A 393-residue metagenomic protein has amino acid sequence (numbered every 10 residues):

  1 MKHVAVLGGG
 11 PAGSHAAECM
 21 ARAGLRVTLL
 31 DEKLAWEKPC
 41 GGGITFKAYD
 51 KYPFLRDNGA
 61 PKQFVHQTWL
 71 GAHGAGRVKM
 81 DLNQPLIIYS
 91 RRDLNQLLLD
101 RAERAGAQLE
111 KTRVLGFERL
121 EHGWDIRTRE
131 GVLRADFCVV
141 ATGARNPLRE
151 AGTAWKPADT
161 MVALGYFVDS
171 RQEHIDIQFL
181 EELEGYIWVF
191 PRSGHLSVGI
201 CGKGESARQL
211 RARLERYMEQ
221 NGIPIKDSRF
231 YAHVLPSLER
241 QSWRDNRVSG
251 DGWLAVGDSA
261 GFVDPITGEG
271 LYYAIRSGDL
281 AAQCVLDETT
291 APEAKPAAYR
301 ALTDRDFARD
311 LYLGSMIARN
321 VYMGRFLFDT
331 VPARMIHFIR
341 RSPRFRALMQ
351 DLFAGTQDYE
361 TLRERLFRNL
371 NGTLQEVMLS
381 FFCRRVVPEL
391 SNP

Functional and structural regions predicted by a protein language model:
M1-A12: Beta1/beta-strand and adjacent pyrophosphate-binding region of the FAD-binding site in flavoprotein oxidoreductases
V4-V6, V27, W253: Conserved hydrophobic helix-helix packing surfaces used for dimerization/oligomerization
G9, A23, R101-S228, R244 (+1 more regions): Predominantly flavin-linked oxidoreductase catalytic cores and closely associated redox partners
A12, A35, R145: Conserved Rossmann-like nucleotide-cofactor binding loop
A21-C40: Glycine-rich FAD pyrophosphate-binding loop
I44-L97: A conserved beta-strand/loop capping segment in the N-terminal third of enzymes that catalyze redox or closely related
G116, S206-V285, T289-A297: FAD/FMN-dependent oxidoreductases across multiple families
Q283-P393: C-terminal helical "tail/cap" subdomain of flavin- and related membrane-associated enzymes
